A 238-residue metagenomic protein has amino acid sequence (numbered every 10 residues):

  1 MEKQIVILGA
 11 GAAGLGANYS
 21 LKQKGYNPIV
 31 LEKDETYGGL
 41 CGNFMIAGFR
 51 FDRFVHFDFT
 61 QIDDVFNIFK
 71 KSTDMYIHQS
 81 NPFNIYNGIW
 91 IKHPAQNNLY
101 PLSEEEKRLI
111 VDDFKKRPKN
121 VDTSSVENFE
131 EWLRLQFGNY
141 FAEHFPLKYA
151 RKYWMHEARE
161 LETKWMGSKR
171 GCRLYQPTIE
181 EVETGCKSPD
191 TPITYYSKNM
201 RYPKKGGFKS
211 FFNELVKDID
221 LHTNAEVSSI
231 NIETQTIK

Functional and structural regions predicted by a protein language model:
K3-V30: N-terminal Rossmann-like FAD-binding beta1-loop-alpha1 element of flavoenzymes
L21-Q23, D58, F66-S72, N213-D220 (+1 more regions): Alpha-helix C-terminal capping segments
K22-F44: Glycine-rich FAD pyrophosphate-binding loop
N27, R50, D74, D220-H222: Conserved beta-strand segments of alpha/beta enzyme cores
F44, N84, I237: Short aromatic-centered micro-motifs
A47-V121: Dinucleotide-binding Rossmann-like beta1-alpha1 core, especially the glycine-rich loop that anchors the ADP
Y76-S80, N231-T236: A short, compositionally biased
V111-I232: Active-site/ligand-binding neighborhood in enzyme catalytic cores
